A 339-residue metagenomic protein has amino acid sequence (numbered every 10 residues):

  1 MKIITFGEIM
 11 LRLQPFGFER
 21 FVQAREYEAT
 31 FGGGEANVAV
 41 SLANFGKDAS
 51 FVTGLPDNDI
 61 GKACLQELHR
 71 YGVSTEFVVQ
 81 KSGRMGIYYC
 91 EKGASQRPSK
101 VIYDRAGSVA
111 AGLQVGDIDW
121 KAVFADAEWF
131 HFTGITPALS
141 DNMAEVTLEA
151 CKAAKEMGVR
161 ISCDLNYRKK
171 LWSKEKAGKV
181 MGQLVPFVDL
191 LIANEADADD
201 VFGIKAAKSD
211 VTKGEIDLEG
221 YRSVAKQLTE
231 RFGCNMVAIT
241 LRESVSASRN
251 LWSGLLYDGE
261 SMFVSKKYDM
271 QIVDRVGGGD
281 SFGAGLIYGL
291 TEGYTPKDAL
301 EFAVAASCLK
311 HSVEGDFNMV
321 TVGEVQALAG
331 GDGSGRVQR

Functional and structural regions predicted by a protein language model:
M1-R20: Positively charged, low-complexity intrinsically disordered leader regions
R20-A39: Short catalytic helix/loop segments, enriched in acidic residues and glycine and frequently bearing histidine
T30, V38-D48, G289-E292: Alpha-helix C-terminal capping segments
G34-N44, T147-A153: Histidine-anchored nucleotide/phosphate-binding helix
D48-I135, V325-R339: Conserved N-terminal subdomain of the carbohydrate kinase-like
K155-R160, F232-N235: A short helix->loop->beta-strand "cap" motif at the edges of active sites that frequently abuts
L171-D258: Conserved phosphate/ATP/ADP-binding segment of small-molecule kinases
M262-D332, R339: Conserved post-catalytic alpha-helical subdomain immediately downstream of the catalytic base and nucleotide-binding
